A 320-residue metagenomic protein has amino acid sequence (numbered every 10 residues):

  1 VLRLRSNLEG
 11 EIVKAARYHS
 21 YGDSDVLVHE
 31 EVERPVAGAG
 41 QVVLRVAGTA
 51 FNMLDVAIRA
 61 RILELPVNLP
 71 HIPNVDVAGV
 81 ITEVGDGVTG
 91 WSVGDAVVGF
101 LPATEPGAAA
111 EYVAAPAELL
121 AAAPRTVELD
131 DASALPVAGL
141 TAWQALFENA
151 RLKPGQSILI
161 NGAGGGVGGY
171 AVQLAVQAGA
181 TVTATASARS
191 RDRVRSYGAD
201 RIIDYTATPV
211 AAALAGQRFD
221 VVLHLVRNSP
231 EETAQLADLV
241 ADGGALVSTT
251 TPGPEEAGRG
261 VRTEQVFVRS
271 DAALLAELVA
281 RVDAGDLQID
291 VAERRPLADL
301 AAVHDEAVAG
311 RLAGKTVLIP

Functional and structural regions predicted by a protein language model:
L2, L135-D204: Mid-domain Rossmann-like dinucleotide-binding core that forms the NAD(H)/NADP(H) cofactor-binding site
N7-E11, L275-P320: C-terminal hydrophobic helical "lid"/dimerization subdomain of Rossmann-like NAD(P)H-dependent oxidoreductases
E33-A50, I62-T104: Glycine-rich beta-strand-centered segment in the early N-terminal region that forms part of a ligand/cofactor-binding
T82, T183-T185, V247: Conserved beta-strand positions in the Rossmann-like core of class I SAM-dependent methyltransferases
G90, G99-G162: NAD(P)H dinucleotide-binding glycine-rich loop of Rossmann-like/cofactor-binding domains, especially the beta1-alpha1
T208-R218: Short amphipathic alpha-helix with an adjacent loop that forms part of the alpha/beta core around
L225-D290, P320: Glycine-rich phosphate-binding loop and adjacent beta-alpha segment of Rossmann(oid) nucleotide-cofactor-binding
